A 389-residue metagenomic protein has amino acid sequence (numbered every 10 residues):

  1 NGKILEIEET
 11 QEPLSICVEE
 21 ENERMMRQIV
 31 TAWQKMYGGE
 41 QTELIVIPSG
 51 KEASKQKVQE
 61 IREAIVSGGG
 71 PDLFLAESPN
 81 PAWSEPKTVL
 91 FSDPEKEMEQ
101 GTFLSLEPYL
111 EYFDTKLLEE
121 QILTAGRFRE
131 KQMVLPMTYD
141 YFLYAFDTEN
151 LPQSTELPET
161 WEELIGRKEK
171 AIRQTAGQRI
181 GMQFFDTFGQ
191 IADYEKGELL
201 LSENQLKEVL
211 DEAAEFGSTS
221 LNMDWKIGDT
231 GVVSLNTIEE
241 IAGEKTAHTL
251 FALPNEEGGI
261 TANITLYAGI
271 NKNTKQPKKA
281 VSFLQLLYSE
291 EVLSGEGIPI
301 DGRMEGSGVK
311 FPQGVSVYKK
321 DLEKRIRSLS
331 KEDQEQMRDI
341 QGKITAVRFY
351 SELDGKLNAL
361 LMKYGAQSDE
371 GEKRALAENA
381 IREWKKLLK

Functional and structural regions predicted by a protein language model:
N1-T88, A375, N379-K389: Conserved N-terminal structural module of periplasmic/extracytoplasmic solute-binding proteins
N80-L143, T249-L253: Hinge/lid segment of periplasmic solute-binding proteins
S105-K116, K170-I172, I191-V209, N255-G259: Short, solvent-exposed loop/beta-turn-alpha elements that line the ligand-binding surface or hinge of extracytoplasmic
R129-M137, F142-Y144, W161-L201, W225-V233: Extracytoplasmic/periplasmic solute-binding protein
E149-P158, N273-A280: Short helix-loop capping/hinge motifs at secondary-structure junctions, enriched in acidic/polar residues
I191-I227, A242, T246, F251-L253: Glycine-centered hinge/linker elements that transmit conformational signals in sensory and ligand-binding systems
G243-K310: Extracytoplasmic/periplasmic substrate-recognition and gating elements
Q313-K389: Conserved C-terminal helix/tail region of periplasmic/extracytoplasmic solute-binding proteins
